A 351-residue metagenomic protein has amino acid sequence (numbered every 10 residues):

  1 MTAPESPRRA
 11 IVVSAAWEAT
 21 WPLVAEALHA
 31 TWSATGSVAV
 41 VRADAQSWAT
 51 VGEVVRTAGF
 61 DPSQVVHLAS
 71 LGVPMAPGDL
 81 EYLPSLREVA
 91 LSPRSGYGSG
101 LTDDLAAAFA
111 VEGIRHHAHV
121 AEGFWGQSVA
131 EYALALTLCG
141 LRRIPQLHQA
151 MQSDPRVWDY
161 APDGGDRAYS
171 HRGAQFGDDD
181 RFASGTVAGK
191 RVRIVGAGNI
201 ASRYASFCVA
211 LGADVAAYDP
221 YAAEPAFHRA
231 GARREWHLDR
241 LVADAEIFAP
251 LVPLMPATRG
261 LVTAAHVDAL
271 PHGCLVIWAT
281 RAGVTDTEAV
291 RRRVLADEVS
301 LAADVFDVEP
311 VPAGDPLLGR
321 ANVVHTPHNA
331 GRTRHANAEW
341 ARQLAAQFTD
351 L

Functional and structural regions predicted by a protein language model:
M1-V73, A216: N-terminal glycine-/charge-rich "phosphate-binding" loop or analogous flexible N-terminal tail
T2-R8, V12-T31, F124-S128, G140 (+2 more regions): C-terminal helix-to-coil terminal segments
P7, A188-V192, G273: Phosphate-coordination loops involved in phosphoryl transfer and adenosine-cofactor binding
S63-D166: Phosphate/diphosphate ligand-binding glycine-rich loop within oxidoreductases
A69-G72, P93, P250-V252, T280 (+1 more regions): Glycine-rich, N-terminal phosphate-binding loop of Rossmann-like dinucleotide-binding domains
A76, P220-P316: Rossmann-like adenosine-cofactor binding region
A107-G123, P271-L275, V290-D307, L318-A330: Rossmann-fold dehydrogenase core element
L147-R203: Glycine-rich NAD(P)-binding loop of Rossmann-like domains
